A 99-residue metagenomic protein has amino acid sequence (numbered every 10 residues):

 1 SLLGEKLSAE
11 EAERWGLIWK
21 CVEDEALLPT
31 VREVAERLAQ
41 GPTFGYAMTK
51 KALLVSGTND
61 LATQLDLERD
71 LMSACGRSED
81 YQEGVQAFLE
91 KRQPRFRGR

Functional and structural regions predicted by a protein language model:
S1-Y46, A74, S78, E83 (+2 more regions): Crotonase-fold acyl-CoA enzyme core
A52-S56, L71-G76: Helix-loop "lid/cap" segments that line or gate small-molecule binding pockets
V55-S56, K91-P94: A short structural micro-motif
D60-Q64: Short beta-strand->loop
L67: N-terminal glycine-rich phosphate-binding loop for ADP-containing cofactors
